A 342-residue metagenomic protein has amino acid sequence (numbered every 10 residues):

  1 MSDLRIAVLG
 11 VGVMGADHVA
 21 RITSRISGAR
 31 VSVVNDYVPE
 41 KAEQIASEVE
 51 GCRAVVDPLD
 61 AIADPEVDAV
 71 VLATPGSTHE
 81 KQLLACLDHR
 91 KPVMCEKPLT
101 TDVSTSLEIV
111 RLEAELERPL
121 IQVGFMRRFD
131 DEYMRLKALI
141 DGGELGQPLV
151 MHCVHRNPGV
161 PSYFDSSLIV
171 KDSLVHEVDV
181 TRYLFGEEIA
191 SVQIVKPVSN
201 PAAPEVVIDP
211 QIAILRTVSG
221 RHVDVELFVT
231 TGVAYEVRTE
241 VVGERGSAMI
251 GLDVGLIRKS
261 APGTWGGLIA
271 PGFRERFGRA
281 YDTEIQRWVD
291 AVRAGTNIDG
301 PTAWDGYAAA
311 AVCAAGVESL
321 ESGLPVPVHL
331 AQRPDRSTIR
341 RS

Functional and structural regions predicted by a protein language model:
M1, A69-L72, D290-S342: C-terminal helix-rich "cap/oligomerization" subdomain common to oxidoreductases
M1-V49: N-terminal Rossmann-like dinucleotide-binding module
D17, Y37, F273-Q286, P301: Active-site loop of classical SDR/Rossmann-like NAD(P)-dependent oxidoreductases, centered on the catalytic Tyr-X3-Lys
G51-P58: Conserved SAM-binding strand-loop segment of SAM-dependent methyltransferases
A69-G76, E80-F125: Beta-strand-loop-alpha-helix segment that lines the small-molecule cofactor/substrate pocket of alpha/beta enzymes
T100-V160: A contiguous active-site-proximal alpha/beta segment in oxidoreductase catalytic domains
G124-E132, H155-A190, I208, T217 (+1 more regions): Mid-domain beta-loop-alpha active-site segment that forms a flexible, acidic cofactor/metal-binding surface
D172, H176-G255, D282-G295, A331-S342: Contiguous beta-strand/loop segments that form the cofactor/metal-binding neighborhood of enzyme cores
